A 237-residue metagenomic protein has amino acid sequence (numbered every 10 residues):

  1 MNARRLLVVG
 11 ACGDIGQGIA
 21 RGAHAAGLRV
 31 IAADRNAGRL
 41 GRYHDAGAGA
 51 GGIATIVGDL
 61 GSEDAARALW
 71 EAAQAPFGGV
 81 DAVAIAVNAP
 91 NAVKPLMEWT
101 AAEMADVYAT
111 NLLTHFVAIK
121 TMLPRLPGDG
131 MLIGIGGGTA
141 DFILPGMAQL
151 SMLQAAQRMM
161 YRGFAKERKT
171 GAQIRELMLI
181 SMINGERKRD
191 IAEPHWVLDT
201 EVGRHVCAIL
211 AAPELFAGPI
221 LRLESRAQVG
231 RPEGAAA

Functional and structural regions predicted by a protein language model:
V9, V80-A89, G134, R175: Rossmann-fold scaffold of SDR-type NAD(P)-dependent oxidoreductases
C12, A20: N-terminal Rossmann NAD(P)H-binding glycine-rich loop of SDR-like oxidoreductase domains
A26-R42: Conserved glycine-rich Rossmann-like NAD(P)H-binding loop of the short-chain dehydrogenase/reductase
G47-D64: Rossmann-fold cofactor-recognition segment
L69, A84, T114-M122, M160: Hydrophobic positions on the long internal alpha-helix of Rossmann-like NAD(P)-dependent oxidoreductase domains
K94-L96, E103-V107: Substrate-binding pocket helix/loop in short-chain dehydrogenase/reductase
V107-Y108, L113-V117, D129-K166, M178 (+1 more regions): Catalytic loop of short-chain dehydrogenase/reductase
R162, K169-A237: C-terminal helical subdomain
